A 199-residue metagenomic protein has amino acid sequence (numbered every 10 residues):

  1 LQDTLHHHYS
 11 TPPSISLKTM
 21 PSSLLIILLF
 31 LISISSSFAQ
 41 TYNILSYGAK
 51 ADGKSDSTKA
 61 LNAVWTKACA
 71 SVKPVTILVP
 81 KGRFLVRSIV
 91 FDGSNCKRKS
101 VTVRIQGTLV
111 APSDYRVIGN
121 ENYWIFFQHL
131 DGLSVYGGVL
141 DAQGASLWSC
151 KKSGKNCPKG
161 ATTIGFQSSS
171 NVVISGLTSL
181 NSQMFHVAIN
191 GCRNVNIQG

Functional and structural regions predicted by a protein language model:
L1-G199: Extracellular/periplasmic carbohydrate-active domains that bind, remodel, or depolymerize complex polysaccharides
